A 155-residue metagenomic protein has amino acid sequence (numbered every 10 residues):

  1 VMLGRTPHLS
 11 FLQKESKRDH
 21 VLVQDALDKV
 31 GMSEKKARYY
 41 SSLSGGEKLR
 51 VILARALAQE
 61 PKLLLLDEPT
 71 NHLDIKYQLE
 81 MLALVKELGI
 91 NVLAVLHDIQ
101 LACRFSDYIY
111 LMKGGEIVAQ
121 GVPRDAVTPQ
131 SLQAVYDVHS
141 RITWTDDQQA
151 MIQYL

Functional and structural regions predicted by a protein language model:
Q13-K14, Y39-L43, E47: Conserved ABC ATPase signature
K17-K35: Conserved ABC ATPase "signature" region
A58-K62: A short, proline-enriched helix->beta-strand linker immediately N-terminal to the Walker B motif in ABC-type P-loop
L64-E68, L73: Catalytic Walker B motif of ABC-type/P-loop ATPase nucleotide-binding domains
Y108, Q120: Short, glycine/charged-rich "phosphate-handling" switch motifs in NTP-dependent and phosphotransfer domains
P129-L155: ABC ATPase nucleotide-binding domains
